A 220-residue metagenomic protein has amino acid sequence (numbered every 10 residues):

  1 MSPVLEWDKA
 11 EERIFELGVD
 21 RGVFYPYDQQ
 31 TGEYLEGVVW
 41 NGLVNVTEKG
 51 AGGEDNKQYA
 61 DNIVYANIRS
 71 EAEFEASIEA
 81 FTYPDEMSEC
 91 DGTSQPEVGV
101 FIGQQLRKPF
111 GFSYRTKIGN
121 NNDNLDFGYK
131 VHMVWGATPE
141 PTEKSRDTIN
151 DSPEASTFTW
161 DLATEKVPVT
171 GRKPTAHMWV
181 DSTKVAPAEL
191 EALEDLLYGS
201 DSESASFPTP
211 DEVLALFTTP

Functional and structural regions predicted by a protein language model:
S2-D85, V134-A155: Solvent-exposed edge beta-strands and adjacent loop segments that serve as assembly or binding interfaces
F24-P26, E33, S113, M178 (+1 more regions): Intrinsically disordered, low-complexity N-terminal regions enriched in serine/proline/glycine with scattered basic
L35, C90-D91, W160: Broad hydrophobic/π-residue packing in well-ordered secondary structure
V64-E140: Structured, beta-strand-rich domain cores that present glycine/charged loop surfaces used to bind extended ligands
P141-P220: Mixed-charge, glycine-accented linear interaction segment located at domain edges/termini
